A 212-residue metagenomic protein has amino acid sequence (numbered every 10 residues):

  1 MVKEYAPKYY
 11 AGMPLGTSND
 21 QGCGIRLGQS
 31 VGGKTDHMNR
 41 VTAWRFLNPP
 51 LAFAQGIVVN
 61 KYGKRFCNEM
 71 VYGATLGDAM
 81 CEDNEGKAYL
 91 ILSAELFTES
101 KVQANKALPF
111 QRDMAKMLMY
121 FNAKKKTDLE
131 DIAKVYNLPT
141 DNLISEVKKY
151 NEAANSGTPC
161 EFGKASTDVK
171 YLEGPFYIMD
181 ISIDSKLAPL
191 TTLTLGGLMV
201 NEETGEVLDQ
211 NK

Functional and structural regions predicted by a protein language model:
M1-R45, T204: Glycine-rich loop(s) and the adjacent beta-strand/alpha-helix scaffold that form part
K8-A11, D113-A115, L143: A short, structure-level motif marking secondary-structure boundaries and short turns
L15-T17, F46-P49, M80-C81, K186-G197: Short Gly/Pro-enriched turn/cap motifs at secondary-structure boundaries
T17, A54-Q55, K87-Y89, G174-M179 (+1 more regions): Structural beta-strand/beta-sheet cores of well-ordered domains, especially the beta-sheet scaffolds that support
I25, K34-L138: An anion/pyrophosphate-binding glycine-rich loop and adjacent beta-alpha core in soluble alpha-beta enzymes
L27-V31, V135, E146-A153: Generic, well-ordered alpha-helical scaffold segments in large soluble proteins
N142-K212: A glycine-rich dinucleotide-binding beta-alpha-beta segment and adjacent secondary-structure elements that constitute
